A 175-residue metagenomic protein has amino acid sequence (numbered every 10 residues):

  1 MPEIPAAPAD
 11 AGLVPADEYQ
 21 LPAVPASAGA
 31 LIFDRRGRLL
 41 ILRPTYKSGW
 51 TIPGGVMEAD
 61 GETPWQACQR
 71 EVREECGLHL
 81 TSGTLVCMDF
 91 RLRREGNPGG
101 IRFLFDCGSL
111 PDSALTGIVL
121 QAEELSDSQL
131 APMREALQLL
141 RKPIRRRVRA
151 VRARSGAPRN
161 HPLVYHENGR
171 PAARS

Functional and structural regions predicted by a protein language model:
M1-G29: Acidic, metal-coordinating catalytic segment for phosphate/diphosphate chemistry, firing primarily on the Nudix
P22, G49-W50, D89-R94: Short, solvent-exposed loop/turn segments at secondary-structure junctions
S27-G29, H79-S82: Conserved beta-strand residues within beta-sheet cores
G29, R38, D127: Conserved beta-strand and immediately adjacent loop positions that scaffold enzyme active sites
L31-F33, V86: Conserved positions in beta-strands of structured domains
D34-E74: Conserved Nudix-box catalytic region and its N-terminal flanking loop in Nudix hydrolases and closely related
S48-W50, E123-S175: Nudix hydrolase/Nudix homology domain
M57-T81, F90-I144: Unchanged
